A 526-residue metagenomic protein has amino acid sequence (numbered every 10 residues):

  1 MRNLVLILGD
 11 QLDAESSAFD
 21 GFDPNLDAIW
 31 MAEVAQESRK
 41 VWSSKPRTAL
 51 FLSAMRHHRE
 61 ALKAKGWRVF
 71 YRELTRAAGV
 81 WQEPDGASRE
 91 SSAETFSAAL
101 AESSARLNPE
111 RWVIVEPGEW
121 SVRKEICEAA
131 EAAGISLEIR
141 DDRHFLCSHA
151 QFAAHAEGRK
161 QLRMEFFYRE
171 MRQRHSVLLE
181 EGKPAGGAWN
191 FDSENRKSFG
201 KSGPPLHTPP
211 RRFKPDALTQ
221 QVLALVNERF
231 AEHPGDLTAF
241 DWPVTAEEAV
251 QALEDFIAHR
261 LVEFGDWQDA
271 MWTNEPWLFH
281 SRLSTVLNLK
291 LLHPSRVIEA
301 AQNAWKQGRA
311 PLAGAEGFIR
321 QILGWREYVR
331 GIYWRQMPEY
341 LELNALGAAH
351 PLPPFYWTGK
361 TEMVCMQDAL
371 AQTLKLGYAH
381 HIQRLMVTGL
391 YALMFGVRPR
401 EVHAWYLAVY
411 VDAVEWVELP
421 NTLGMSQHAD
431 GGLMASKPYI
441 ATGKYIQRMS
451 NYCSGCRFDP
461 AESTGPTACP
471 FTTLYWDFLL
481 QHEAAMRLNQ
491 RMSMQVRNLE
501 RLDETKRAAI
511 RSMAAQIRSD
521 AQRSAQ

Functional and structural regions predicted by a protein language model:
M1-T75: N-terminal beta-strand-loop-alpha-helix module at the start of alpha/beta ligand-binding or catalytic domains
L8, E15, Q251, A270 (+2 more regions): C-terminal catalytic domain of photolyase/cryptochrome flavoproteins, centering on the FAD-binding pocket
E15-F19, K40-S43, W81-P84, V122-E128 (+2 more regions): A short acidic (Asp/Glu
A32, S136-S148, W416-G424: A generic structural motif
E37-S38, Q173-R282, V286, P460 (+2 more regions): A eukaryotic "domain-start" boundary segment
L50-F70, V113-I114, L376-R400: Hydrophobic/aromatic-rich, well-ordered segments within soluble, folded domains that form packed cores
R76-R89, A93-A98, R400-E415: Beta-rich nucleic-acid/ligand-interaction surfaces
Q82-P84, S88-W242: Beta-rich, aromatic/charged-enriched effector core domains that present basic-aromatic interfaces for binding
